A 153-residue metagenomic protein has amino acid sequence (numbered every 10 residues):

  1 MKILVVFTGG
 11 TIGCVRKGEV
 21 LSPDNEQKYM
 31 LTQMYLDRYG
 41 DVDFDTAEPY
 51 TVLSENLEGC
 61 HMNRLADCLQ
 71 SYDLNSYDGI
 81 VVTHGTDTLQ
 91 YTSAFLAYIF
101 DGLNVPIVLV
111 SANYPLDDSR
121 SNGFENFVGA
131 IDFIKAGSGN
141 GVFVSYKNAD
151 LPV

Functional and structural regions predicted by a protein language model:
M1-V153: Active-site histidine-anchored catalytic micro-motif
